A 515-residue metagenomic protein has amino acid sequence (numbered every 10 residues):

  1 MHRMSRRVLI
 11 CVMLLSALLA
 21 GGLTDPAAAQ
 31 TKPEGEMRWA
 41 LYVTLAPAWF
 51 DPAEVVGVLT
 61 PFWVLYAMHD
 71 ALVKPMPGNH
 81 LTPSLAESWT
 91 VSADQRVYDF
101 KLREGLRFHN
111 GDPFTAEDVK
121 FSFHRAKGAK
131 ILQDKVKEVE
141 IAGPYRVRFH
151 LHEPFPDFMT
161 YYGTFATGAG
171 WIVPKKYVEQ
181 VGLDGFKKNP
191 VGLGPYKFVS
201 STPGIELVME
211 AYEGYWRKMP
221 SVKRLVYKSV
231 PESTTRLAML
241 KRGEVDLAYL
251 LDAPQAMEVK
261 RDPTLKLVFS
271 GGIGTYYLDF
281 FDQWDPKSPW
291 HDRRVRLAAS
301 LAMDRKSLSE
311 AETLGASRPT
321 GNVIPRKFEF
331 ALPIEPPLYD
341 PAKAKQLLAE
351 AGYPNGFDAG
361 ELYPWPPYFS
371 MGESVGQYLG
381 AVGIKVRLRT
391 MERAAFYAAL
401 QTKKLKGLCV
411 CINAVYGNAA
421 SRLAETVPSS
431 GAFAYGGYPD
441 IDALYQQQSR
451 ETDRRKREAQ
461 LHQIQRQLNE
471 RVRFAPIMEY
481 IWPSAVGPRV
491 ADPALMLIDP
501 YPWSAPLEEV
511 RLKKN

Functional and structural regions predicted by a protein language model:
D25, L132-Y177: Surface-exposed binding/hinge segments that line and control ligand-binding clefts or catalytic entry sites
K32, E87-A129, A142, R148-H150 (+2 more regions): Aromatic- and charge-enriched surface segment that lines or borders ligand/interaction sites
A40-A93, H124, V191-L193: N-terminal lobe/hinge region of extracytoplasmic solute-binding protein
Y66, M76-H80, F165-P220, R224 (+4 more regions): Gly/Pro-rich hinge or "lid" segments in bacterial periplasmic/extracellular proteins
P75, E210-E213, G272-V295, A302 (+2 more regions): A bilobed periplasmic-binding-protein/Venus flytrap-type ligand-binding module shared by bacterial periplasmic
T202, V268-G271, T275-Y276, A302-A331 (+2 more regions): Detector for C-terminal structural segments
Y212-E258, L297, K385-R387: Ligand-site clamp/hinge motif
P286, R293, R318-E350, Y368-S370: Structural transition elements
